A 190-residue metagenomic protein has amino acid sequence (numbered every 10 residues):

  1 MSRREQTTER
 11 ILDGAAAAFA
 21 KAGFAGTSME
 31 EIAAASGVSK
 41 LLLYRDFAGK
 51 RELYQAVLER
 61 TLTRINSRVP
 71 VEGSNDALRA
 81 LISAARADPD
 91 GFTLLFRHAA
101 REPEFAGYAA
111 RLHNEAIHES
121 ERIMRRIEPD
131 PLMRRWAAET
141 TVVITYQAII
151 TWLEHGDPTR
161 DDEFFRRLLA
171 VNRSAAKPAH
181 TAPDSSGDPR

Functional and structural regions predicted by a protein language model:
R10, G14-E52, A56: Helix-turn-helix
K21, Q55-A80, S120: Amphipathic alpha-helical linker/stalk segments
R45-F47, E52-T61, Y108-L112, A116: Alpha-helical DNA-contacting segments of helix-turn-helix folds
F47, R97-E102: Short helix-capping/turn signature of helix-turn-helix
V69-E72, L95-A99, I149-G156: Secondary-structure edge/capping motif, primarily at the C-terminal ends of alpha-helices and the immediately following
S74-F96, F105-G107, R111-H118, V142: Helical hydrophobic small-molecule/effector-binding pocket
S83, A87, H118-R126, T151-R190: C-terminal peripheral helix-coil segments that are non-catalytic and often amphipathic
P103-E128, L132-V143, E163, A170-S174: Amphipathic alpha-helical packing segments from all-alpha helical-bundle domains
